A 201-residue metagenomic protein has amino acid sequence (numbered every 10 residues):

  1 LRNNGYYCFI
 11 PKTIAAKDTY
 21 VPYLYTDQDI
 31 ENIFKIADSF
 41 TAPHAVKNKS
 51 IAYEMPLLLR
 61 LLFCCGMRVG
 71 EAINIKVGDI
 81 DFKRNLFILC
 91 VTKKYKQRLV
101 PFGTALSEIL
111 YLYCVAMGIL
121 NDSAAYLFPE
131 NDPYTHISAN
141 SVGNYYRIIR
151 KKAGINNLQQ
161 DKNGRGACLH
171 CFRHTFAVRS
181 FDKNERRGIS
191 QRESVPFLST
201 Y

Functional and structural regions predicted by a protein language model:
L1-Y201: Conserved catalytic core of the tyrosine transesterase superfamily
